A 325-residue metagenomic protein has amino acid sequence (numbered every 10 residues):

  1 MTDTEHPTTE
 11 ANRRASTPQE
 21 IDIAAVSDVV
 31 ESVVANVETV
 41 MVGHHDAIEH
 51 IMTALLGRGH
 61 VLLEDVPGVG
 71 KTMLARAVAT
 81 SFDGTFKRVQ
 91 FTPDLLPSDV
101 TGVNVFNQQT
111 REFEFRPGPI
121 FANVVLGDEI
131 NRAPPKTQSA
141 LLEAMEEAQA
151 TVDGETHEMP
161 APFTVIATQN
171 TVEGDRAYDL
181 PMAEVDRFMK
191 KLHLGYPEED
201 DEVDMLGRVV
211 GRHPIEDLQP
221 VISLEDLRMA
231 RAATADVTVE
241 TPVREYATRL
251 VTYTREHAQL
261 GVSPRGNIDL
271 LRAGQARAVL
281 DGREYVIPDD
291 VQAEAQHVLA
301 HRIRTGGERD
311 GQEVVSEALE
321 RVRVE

Functional and structural regions predicted by a protein language model:
T9, I23-S27, A177, L194-L260 (+4 more regions): Conserved C-terminal "switch" segment of AAA+ ATPases
E10-E20, E256-E325: C-terminal engagement/docking regions of AAA+ P-loop ATPases
I23-V61, V66: Pre-Walker A (pre-P-loop) alpha-helix and adjacent loop at the N terminus of AAA/AAA+ ATPase modules, a conserved
I51-T53, F106-L126, I130, E155: Conserved alpha-helical scaffold flanking the Walker A/P-loop in AAA+ ATPase domains
L55-P93: Walker A/P-loop
D65, D128-E129, A140: Walker B catalytic acidic pair
R88-I120, R176-E184: Conserved AAA+ P-loop NTPase core
N107-E112, A133-T137, E146-V221, A230-D236 (+1 more regions): Canonical AAA+ ATPase core
